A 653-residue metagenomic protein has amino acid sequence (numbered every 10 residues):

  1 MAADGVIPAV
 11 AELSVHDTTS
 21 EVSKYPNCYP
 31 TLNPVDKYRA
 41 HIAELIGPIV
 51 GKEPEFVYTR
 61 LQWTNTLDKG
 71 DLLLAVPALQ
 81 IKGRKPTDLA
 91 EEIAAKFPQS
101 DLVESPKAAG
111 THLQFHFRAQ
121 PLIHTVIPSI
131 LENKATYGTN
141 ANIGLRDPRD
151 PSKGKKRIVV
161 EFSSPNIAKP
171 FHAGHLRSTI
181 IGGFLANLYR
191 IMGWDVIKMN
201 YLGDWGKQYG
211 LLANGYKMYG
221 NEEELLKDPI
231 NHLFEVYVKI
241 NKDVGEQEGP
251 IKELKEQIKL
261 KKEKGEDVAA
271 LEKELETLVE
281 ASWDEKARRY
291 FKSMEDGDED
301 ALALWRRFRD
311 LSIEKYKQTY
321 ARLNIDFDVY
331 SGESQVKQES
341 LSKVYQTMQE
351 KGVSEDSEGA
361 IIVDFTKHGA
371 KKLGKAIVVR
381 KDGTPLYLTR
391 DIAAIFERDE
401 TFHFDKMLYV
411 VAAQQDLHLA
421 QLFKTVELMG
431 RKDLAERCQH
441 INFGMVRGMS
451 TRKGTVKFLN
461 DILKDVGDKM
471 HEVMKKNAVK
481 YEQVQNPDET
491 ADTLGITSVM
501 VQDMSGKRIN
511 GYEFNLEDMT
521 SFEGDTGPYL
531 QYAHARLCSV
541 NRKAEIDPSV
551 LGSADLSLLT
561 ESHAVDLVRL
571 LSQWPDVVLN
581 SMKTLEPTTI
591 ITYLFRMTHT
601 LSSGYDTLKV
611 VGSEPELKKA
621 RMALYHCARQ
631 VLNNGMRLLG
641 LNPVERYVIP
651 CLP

Functional and structural regions predicted by a protein language model:
A2-H124, E132, N142-P653: Non-catalytic interaction-recognition regions
